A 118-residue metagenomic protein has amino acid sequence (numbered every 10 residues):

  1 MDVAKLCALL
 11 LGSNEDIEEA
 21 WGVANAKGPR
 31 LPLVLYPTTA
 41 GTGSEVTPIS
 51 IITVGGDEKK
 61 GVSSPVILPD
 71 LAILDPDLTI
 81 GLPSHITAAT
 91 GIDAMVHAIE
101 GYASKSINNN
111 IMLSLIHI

Functional and structural regions predicted by a protein language model:
M1-P76: Glycine/threonine-rich beta-strand-loop-alpha-helix active-site module that forms ligand/phosphate-binding
I49-I116: Carboxylate- and glycine-rich phosphate/diphosphate-binding segment that chelates Mg2+/Mn2+
